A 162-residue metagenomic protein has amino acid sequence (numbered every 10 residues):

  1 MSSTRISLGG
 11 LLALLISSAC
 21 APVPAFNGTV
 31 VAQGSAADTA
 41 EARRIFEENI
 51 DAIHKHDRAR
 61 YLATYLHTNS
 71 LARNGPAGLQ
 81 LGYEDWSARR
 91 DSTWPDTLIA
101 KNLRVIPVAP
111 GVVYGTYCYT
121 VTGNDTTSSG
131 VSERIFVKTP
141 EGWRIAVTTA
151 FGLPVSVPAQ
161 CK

Functional and structural regions predicted by a protein language model:
M1-G10: Bacterial N-terminal signal peptides that target proteins for export
G9-A19: Bacterial N-terminal signal peptides
C20-T64, S156-K162: Short, low-complexity N-terminal intrinsically disordered segments enriched in polar/charged residues
V23-P24, S129-K162: Short beta-strand edge/turn micro-motifs at domain boundaries
N49, Y61-L62, W86, G115 (+1 more regions): Hydrophobic pocket/interface hotspot
T64-Q80, D91-W94: A short gly/proline-enriched turn/hairpin at secondary-structure junctions
T64-Y65, L71-N74, V112-T122, I135: Short, well-ordered beta-strand segments in beta-rich or mixed alpha/beta enzyme and ligand-binding folds
D85-S129: Surface-exposed, charged secondary-structure patches
